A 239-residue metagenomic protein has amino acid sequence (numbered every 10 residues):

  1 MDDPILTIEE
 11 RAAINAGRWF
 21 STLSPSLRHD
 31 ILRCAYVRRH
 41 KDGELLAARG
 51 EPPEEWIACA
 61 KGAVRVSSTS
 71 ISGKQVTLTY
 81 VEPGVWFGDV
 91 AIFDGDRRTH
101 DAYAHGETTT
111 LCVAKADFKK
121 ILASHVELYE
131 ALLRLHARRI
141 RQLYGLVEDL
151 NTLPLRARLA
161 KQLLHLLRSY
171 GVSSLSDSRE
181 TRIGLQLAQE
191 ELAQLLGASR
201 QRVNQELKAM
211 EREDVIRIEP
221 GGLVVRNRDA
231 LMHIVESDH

Functional and structural regions predicted by a protein language model:
M1-D42, A91-I92: Cyclic nucleotide-binding regulatory module and flanking cytosolic helices
W19, E44-G106: Cyclic nucleotide-binding regulatory domains
R28, F118-K119, L231: A generic structural signal for short hydrophobic patches within well-formed alpha-helices
H29-D30, L46-G50, D177: Short loop/turn motifs at secondary-structure junctions and domain boundaries
W56, L78, T110-L111, G184 (+2 more regions): A residue-level structural signature of the nucleotidyltransferase/glycosyltransferase Rossmann-like core
T79-R141: Cyclic-nucleotide recognition modules
H105, A123-G197: Polybasic "coupling" helices that flank or enter modular domains
R158, L166-H239: Phosphate-/nucleic-acid-contacting segments
